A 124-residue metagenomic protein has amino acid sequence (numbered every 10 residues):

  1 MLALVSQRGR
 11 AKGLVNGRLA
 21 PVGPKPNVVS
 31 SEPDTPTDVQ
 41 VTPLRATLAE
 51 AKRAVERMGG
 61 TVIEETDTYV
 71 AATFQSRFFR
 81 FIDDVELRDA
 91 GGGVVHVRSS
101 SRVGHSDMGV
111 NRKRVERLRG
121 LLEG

Functional and structural regions predicted by a protein language model:
L2-G124: Ser/Thr-rich, low-complexity intrinsically disordered terminal regions
